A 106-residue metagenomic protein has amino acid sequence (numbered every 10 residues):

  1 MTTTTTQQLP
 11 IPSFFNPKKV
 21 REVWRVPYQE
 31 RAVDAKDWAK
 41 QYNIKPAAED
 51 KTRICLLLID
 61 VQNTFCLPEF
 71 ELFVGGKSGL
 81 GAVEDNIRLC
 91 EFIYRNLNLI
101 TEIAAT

Functional and structural regions predicted by a protein language model:
T2-T106: Active-site acidic carboxylates
